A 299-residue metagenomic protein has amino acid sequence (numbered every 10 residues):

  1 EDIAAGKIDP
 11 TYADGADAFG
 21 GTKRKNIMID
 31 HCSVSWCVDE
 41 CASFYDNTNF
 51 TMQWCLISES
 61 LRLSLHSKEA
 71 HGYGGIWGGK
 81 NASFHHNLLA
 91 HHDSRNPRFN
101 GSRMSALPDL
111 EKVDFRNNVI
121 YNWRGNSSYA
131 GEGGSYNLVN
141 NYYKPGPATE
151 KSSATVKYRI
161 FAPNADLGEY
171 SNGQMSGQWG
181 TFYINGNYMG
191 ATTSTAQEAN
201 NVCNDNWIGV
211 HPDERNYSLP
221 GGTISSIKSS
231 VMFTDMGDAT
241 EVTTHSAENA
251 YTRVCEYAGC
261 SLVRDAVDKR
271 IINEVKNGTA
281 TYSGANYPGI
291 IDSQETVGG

Functional and structural regions predicted by a protein language model:
E1-A18, Q53-G74, K151-L167: Acidic/polar low-complexity surface segments
E1-D2, K23-W36, T48-H66, Y73-F99 (+4 more regions): Right-handed parallel beta-helix
G20, Y45: Active-site cleft segment of glycoside hydrolase catalytic domains centered on the general acid/base Glu
R98, R103, R116-D292: Extracellular beta-rich repeat passengers
